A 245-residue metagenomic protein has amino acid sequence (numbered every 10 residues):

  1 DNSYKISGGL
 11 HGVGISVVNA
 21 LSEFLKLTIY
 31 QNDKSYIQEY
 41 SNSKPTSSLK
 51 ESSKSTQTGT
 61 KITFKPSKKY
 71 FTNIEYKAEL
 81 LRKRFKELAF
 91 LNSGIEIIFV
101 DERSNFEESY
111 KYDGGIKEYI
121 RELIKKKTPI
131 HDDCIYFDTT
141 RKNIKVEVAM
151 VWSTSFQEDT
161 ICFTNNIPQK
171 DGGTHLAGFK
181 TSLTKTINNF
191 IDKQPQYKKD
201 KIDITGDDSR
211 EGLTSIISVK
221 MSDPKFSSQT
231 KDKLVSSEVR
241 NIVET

Functional and structural regions predicted by a protein language model:
D1-E122: GHKL-type ATPase core
N2, G8-G14, K145-A149, E238-I242: Short, charged N-terminal helix-start/capping segments
G14, S35-S55, Y76-L81, E158-T181 (+1 more regions): Extended active-site and interfacial segments that coordinate phosphate-rich ligands in large catalytic machineries
S22, K26, L183-I191, E244: Short amphipathic alpha-helical signal-transduction/dimerization elements
E79, E87-L88, G94, I98-Q229: GHKL/Histidine-kinase-like ATPase module
